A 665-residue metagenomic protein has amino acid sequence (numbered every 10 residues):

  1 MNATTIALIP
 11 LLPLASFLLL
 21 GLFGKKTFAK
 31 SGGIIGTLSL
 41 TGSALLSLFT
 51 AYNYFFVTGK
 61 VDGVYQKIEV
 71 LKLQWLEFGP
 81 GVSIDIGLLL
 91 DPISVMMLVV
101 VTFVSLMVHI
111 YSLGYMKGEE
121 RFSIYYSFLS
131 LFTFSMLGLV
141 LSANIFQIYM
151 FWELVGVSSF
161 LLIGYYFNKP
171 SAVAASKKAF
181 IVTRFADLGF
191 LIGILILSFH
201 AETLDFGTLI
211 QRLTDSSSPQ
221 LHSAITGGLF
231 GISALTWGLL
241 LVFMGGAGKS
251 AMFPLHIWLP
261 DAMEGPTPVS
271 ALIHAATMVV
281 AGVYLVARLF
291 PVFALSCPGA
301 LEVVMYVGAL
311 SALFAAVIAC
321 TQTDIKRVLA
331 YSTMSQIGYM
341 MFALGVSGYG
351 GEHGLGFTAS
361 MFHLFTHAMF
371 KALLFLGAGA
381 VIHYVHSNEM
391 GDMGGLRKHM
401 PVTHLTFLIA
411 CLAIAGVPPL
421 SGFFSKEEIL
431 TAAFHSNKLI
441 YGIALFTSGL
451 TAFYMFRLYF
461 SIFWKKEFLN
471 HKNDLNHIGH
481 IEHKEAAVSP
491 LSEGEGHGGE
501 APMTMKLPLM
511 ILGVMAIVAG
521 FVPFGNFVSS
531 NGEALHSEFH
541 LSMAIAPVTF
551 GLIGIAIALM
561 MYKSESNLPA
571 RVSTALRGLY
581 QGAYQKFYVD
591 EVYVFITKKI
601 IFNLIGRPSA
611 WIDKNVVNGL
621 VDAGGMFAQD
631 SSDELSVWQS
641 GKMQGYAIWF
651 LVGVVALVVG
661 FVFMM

Functional and structural regions predicted by a protein language model:
M1-A7, L22-S127, A201-F230, R288-F290 (+3 more regions): Transmembrane helix-loop-helix hairpins at membrane boundaries of multipass inner-membrane proteins
M1-L11, T27-I34, V82-V100, G138-F151 (+7 more regions): Membrane-entry segments of alpha-helical transmembrane domains in multi-pass membrane proteins
A29-G42, K177-G189, K398-T406, E500-G513 (+1 more regions): Alpha-helical transmembrane segments and their helix-start/interface "positive-inside/aromatic belt" motifs in integral
G79-L89, G525-S542, M561-M665: Aromatic-capped, Gly/Pro-kinked transmembrane alpha-helices
M107-I148, V157-V488: Hydrophobic transmembrane alpha-helices and their helix-loop junctions in integral membrane proteins
A413-F424, E428, G513-N531, T597 (+1 more regions): Alpha-helical transmembrane segments and their membrane-interface junctions in multi-pass membrane proteins
E493-G496: Glycine-biased, low-complexity coil/linker segments
P502-I555: Hard-cation-handling environments
